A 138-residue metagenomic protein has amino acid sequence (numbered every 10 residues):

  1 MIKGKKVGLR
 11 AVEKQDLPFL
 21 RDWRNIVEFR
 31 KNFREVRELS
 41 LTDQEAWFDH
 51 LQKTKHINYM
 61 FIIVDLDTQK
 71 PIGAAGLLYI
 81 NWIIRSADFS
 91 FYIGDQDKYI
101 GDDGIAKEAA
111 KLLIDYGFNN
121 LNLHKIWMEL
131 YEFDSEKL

Functional and structural regions predicted by a protein language model:
M1-E45: A short, well-structured alpha-helix characteristic of acyl/acetyltransferase catalytic modules
F19, D43-H50, E108, L112: Alpha-helical elements of Rossmann-like donor-binding domains used by nucleotide-donor carbohydrate transfer enzymes
K31-F33, D97-I100: Short, polar/flexible loop-turn hinges at active-site or ligand-entry regions and domain interfaces
T42-K98: Acetyl-CoA-dependent GNAT
G101-Y116: Conserved acetyl-CoA-binding loop-helix of GNAT-fold acetyltransferases
N120-L121: Long, contiguous binding/interaction regions
W127-L138: Conserved beta-strand-loop-alpha-helix junction that forms the acyl-donor binding cleft
